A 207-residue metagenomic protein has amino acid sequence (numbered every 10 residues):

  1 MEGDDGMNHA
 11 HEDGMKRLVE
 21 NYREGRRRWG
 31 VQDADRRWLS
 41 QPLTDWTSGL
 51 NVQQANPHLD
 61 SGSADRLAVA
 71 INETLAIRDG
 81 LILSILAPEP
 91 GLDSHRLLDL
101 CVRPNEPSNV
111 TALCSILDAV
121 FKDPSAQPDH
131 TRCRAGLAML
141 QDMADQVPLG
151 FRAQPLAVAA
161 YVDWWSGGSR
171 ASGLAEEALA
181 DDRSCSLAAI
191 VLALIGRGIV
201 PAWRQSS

Functional and structural regions predicted by a protein language model:
M1-S207: Charged, compositionally biased boundary regions
